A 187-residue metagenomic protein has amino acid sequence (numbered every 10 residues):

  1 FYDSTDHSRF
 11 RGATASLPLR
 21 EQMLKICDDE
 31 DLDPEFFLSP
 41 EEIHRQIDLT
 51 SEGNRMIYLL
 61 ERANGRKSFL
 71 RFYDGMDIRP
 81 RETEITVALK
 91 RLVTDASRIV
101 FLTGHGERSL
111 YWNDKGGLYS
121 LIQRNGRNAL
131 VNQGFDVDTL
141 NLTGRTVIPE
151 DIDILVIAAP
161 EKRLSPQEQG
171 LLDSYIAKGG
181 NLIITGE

Functional and structural regions predicted by a protein language model:
F1-E187: Short, surface-exposed patches at the edges or C-terminal ends of soluble domains, predominantly
